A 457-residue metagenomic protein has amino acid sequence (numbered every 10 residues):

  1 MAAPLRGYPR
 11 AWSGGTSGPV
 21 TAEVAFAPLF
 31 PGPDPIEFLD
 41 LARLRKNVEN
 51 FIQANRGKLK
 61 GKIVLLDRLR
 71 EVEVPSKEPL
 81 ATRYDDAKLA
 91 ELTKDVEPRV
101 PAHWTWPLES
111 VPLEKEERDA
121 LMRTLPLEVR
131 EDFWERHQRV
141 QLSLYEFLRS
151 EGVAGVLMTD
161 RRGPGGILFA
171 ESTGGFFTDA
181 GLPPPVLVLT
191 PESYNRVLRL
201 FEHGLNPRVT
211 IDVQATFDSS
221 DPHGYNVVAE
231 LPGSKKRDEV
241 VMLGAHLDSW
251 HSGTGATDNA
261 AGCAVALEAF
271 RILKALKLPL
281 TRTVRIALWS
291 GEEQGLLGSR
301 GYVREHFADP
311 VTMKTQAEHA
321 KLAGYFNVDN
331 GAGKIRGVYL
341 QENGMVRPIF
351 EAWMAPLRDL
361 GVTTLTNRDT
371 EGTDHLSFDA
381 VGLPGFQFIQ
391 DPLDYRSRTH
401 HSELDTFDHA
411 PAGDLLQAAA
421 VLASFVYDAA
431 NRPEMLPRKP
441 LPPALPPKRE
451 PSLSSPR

Functional and structural regions predicted by a protein language model:
M1-A120: Noncatalytic luminal/extracellular "stalk/propeptide" segments of secretory-pathway proteins
M1-V20, E135, Y145, V153-T178 (+1 more regions): Protein/peptide-recognition domains central to ubiquitin and immune signaling
G15-N50, G174-A256, E268-R271, A275-T281: Soluble metallo-hydrolase cores and metallopeptidase-like ectodomains found primarily in the secretory/periplasmic
P31-P33, R70-E73, R161-G165, S193-Y194 (+7 more regions): Solvent-exposed loop/turn segments at secondary-structure junctions within structured extracellular/periplasmic domains
I63-D67, A154-T159, V186-L189, V227-E230 (+9 more regions): Structural recognition of the beta-strand scaffold that forms the well-ordered cores of secreted hydrolase catalytic
P75, P79-P112, T159-T190, E202 (+1 more regions): Surface-exposed loop and adjacent secondary-structure segments within mature catalytic domains
D119-F133, H137, Y145, R149 (+5 more regions): Active-site-adjacent substrate-binding region of metalloamidase/peptidase-like peptide-processing proteins
S143, F147, H223-N226, S249-I349: Acidic/histidine-rich catalytic neighborhood of metal-dependent amide-processing enzymes
